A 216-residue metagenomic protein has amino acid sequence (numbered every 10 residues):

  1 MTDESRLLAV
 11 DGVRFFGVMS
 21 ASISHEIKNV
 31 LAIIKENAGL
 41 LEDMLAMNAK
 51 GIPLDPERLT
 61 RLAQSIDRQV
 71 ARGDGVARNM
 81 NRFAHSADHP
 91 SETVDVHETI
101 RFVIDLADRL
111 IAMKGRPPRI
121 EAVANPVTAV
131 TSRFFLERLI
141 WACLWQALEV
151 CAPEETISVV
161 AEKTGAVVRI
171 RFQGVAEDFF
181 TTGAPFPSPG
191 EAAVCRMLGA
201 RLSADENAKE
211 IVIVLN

Functional and structural regions predicted by a protein language model:
M1-F15: Conserved signal-transmission helix
E4-L8, I27-A71, S91: Histidine phosphotransfer helical core of two-component systems
V18-L31, S132-E155, P187-M197: Conserved ATP-binding N-box helix of the HATPase_c
R61-Q64, R82, T93-R109, A142: Short beta-to-alpha transition helix within the HATPase_c
L62-A63, A77-T93, A124, E149-V150: Flexible helix-coil linker/loop segments in the cytosolic histidine kinase module, especially at subdomain junctions
S86, A107-P117: A short helix-and-adjacent loop within the catalytic ATP-binding
P117-V127, T164: Conserved catalytic submotifs in the C-terminal HATPase_c
A166-R196: Glycine-rich/acidic phosphate-handling loop/turn and adjacent ATP-lid/helix of nucleotide-binding kinase/ATPase domains
